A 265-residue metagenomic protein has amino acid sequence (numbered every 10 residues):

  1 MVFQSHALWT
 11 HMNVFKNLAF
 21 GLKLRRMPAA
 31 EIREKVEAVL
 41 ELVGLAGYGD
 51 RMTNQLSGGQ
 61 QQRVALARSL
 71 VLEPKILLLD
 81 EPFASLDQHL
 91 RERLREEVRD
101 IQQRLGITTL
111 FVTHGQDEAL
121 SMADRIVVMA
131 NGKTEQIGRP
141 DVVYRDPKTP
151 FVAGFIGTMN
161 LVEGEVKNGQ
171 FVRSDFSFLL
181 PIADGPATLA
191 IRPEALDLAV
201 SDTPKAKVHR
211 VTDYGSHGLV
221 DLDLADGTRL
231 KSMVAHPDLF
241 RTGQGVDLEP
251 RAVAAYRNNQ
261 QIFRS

Functional and structural regions predicted by a protein language model:
F3-F151: ABC ATPase nucleotide-binding domains
V127, T188-A190, D247: Hydrophobic beta-strand signal
G138, I191, L248-P250: A conserved hydrophobic position in a structured secondary element of the catalytic/binding core that shapes
K148-H209, G218, L222-L239, Q261: ATPase nucleotide-binding modules
P193-A195, R251-A255: Short, charged beta-turn/beta-strand-edge "cap" motif at the junction between a beta-strand and an adjacent loop
D213: Glycine-rich nucleotide-phosphate-binding loops and adjacent flexible coil segments
L239-D247: Short nucleic-acid-contacting surface segments enriched for D/E, G, S/T with interspersed K/R
A254-S265: Short alpha-helical boundary/capping segments at helix-coil junctions
